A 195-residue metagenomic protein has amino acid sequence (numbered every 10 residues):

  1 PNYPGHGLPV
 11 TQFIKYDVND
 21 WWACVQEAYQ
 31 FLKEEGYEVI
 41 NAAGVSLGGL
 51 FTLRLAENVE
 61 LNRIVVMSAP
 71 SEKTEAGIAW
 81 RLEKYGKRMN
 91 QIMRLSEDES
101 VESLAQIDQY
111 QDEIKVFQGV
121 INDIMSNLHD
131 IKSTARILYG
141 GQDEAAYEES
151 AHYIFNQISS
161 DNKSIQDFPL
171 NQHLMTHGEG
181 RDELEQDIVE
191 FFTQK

Functional and structural regions predicted by a protein language model:
P1-V10: Conserved alpha/beta-hydrolase
P9-Y37: Catalytic nucleophile-loop/oxyanion-hole region of alpha/beta-hydrolase and closely related hydrolase-like folds
V39-A42, I64: Conserved alpha/beta-hydrolase fold motif
G44-G48, T52: Gly/Ala-rich beta-loop-alpha elbow adjacent to hydrolase catalytic centers
R54-L55, Y153: Active-site signature of alpha/beta-hydrolase-fold catalytic machinery across serine- and Asp/Cys-nucleophile hydrolases
A69-T134, G141-E149, D161-N162, Q166-D167 (+3 more regions): The alpha/beta-hydrolase serine catalytic core
D187-K195: C-terminal alpha-helix
